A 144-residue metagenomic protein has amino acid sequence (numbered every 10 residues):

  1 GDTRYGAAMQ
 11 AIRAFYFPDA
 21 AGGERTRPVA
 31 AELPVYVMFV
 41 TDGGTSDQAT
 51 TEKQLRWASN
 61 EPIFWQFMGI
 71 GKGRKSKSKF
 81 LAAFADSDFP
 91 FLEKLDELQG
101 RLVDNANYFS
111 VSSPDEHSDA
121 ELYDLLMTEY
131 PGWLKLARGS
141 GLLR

Functional and structural regions predicted by a protein language model:
G1-P34, T45-D47, G71-S78, A85-S87: Von Willebrand factor
A8-A11, Q54, F91, L125 (+1 more regions): Alpha-helical scaffold elements adjacent to nucleotide-binding pockets in ATP/GTP-utilizing enzyme cores
I12, Y16-A20, L55-A58, Y130 (+1 more regions): Hydrophobic, Leu/Ile/Phe/Ala-enriched alpha-helical segments that form helix-helix packing faces
L33, E61, D104: Residue-level signal for beta-strand positions within conserved beta-sheet cores that form or flank
P34-M38, F64: Structural motif
V40-D42: Generic enzyme active-site microenvironment
G44-L98: VWA/integrin I-like adhesion module and closely mimicked acidic/polar interface patches used
E97-R144: C-terminal helix of von Willebrand factor
